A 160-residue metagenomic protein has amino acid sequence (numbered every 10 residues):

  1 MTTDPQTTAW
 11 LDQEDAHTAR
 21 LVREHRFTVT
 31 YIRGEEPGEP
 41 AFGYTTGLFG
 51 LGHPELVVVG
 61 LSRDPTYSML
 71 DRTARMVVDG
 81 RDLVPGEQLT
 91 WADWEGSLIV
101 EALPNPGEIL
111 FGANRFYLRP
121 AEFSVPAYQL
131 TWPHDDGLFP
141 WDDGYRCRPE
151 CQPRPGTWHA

Functional and structural regions predicted by a protein language model:
M1-E36, L48-G52, V57-A160: Acidic, proline/glycine-rich low-complexity IDRs
G43-T46: A short, structured beta-strand/loop element
